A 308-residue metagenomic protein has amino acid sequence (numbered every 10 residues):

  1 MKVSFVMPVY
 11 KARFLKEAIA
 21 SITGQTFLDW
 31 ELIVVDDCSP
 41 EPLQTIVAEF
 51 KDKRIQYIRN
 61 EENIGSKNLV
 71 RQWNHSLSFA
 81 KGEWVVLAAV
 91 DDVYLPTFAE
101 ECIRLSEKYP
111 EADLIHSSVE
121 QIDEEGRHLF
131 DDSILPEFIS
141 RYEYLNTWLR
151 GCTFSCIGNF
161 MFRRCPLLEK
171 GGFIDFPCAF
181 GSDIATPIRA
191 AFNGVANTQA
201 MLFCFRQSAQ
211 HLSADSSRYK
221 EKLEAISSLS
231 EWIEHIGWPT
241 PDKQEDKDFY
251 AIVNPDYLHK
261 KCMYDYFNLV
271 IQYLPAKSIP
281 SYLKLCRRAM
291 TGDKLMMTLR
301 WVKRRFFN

Functional and structural regions predicted by a protein language model:
F5, I139-E221: Conserved nucleotide-sugar donor-binding catalytic segment
K11-G24: Short, well-formed alpha-helical segments that are part of the catalytic scaffolds of diverse glycosyltransferases
T23-E62: Acidic donor-binding segment of Leloir-type glycosyltransferases
E61-A80: Glycine-rich, basic loop-to-helix element that forms the pyrophosphate-binding segment of sugar-nucleotide handling
V85: Short aromatic/hydrophobic "clamp" motif used to bind/position activated sugar donors
A89-V93, S118: The conserved acidic donor/metal-binding loop of glycosyltransferases
T97-F130: Conserved donor NDP-sugar-binding/catalytic core segment of glycosyltransferases
D256-N308: Membrane-interface aromatic/basic loop that binds lipid-linked glycans or pyrophosphate carriers, typified by
